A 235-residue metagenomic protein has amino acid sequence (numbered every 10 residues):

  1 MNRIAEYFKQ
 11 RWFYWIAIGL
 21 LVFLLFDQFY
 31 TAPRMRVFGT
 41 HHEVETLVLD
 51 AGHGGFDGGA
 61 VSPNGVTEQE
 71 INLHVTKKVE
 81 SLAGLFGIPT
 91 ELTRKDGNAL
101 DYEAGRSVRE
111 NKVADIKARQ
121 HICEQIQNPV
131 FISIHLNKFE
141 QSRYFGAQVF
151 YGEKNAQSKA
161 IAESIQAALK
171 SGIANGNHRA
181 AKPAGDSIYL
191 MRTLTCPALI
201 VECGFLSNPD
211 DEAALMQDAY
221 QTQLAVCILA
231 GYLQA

Functional and structural regions predicted by a protein language model:
M1-A235: Catalytic-site microenvironment of enzymes that process N-acetyl-hexosamine-containing cell-wall polysaccharides
